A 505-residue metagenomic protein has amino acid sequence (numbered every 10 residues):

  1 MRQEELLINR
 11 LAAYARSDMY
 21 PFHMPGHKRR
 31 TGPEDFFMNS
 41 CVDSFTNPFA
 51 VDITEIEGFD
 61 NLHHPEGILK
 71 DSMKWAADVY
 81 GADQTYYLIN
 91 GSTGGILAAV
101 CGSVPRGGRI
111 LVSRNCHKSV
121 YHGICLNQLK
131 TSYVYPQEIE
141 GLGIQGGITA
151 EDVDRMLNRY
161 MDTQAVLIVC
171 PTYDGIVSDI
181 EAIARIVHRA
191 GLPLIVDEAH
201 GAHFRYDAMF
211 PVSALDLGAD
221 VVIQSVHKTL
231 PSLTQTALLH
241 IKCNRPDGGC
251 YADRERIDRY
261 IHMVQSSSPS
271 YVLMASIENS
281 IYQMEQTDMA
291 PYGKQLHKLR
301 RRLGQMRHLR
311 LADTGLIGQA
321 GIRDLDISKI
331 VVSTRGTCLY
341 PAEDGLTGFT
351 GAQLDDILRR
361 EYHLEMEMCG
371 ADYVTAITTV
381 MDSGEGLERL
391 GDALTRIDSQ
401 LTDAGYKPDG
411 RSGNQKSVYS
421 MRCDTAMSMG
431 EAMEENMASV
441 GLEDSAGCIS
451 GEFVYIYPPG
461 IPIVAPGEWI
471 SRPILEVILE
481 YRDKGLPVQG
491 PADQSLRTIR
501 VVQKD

Functional and structural regions predicted by a protein language model:
M1-G67, Y457-P459: N-terminal "arm"/small-domain region of PLP-dependent enzymes with the aminotransferase-like
L7-A12, H23, H64, V79-A82 (+1 more regions): Conserved PLP-enzyme active-site core in the AAT-like
D35-C41, D83-Y87, I148, D152 (+2 more regions): Short acidic/polar alpha-helix capping motifs at helix-coil junctions
F49-G91: Conserved N-terminal alpha-helix of the aminotransferase class I/II PLP-enzyme fold
F59, Y86-L88, V166-V169, T375-T379: Short glycine-rich or small-residue beta-strand-to-loop segments that form or flank ligand, phosphate, metal/Fe-S
Y87, Y133-Y135, Q224, M368 (+1 more regions): Structural signal for conserved beta-strand scaffold positions within catalytic alpha/beta enzyme cores
R301-P491: Conserved C-terminal alpha-helix-loop-beta "cap" of PLP-dependent enzymes that closes/shapes the active-site mouth
P487-D505: Charge-dense polyanion-binding interfaces
